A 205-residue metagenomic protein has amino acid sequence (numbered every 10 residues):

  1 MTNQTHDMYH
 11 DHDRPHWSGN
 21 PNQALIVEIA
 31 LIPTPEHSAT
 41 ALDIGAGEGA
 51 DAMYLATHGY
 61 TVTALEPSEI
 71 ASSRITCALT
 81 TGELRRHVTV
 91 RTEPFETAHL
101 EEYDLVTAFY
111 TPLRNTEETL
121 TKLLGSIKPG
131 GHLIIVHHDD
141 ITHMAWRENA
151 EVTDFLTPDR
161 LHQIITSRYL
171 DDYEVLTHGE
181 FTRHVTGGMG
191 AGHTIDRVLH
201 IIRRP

Functional and structural regions predicted by a protein language model:
M1-E36: Conserved class I S-adenosyl-L-methionine
S38-G47: Conserved class I S-adenosyl-L-methionine
M53-L84: Class I SAM-dependent methyltransferase SAM/SAH-binding core
E83-F95: Conserved SAM-binding strand-loop segment of SAM-dependent methyltransferases
E96-L105: A short acidic, Gly/Pro-enriched loop at the edge of an enzyme's catalytic core that lines a small-molecule cofactor
D104-E117: A short SAM/SAH-binding and catalytic strip from SAM-dependent methyltransferases
E118-P129: A short glycine-rich, Lys/Arg-flanked "PGG" loop and its adjoining helix->strand segment in the class I
G130-H138: Conserved beta-strand signature within the Rossmann-like core of class I S-adenosyl-L-methionine
